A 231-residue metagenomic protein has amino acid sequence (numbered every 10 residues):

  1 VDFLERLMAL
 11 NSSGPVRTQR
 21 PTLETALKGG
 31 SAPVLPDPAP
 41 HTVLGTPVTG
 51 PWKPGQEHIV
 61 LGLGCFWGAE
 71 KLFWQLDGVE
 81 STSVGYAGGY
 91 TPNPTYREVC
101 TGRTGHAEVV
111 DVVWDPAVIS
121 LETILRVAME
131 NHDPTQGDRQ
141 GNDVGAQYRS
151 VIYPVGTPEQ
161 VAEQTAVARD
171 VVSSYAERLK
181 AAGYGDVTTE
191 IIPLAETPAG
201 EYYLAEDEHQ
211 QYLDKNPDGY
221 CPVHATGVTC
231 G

Functional and structural regions predicted by a protein language model:
V1-G231: Flexible coil/turn and secondary-structure edge motifs
